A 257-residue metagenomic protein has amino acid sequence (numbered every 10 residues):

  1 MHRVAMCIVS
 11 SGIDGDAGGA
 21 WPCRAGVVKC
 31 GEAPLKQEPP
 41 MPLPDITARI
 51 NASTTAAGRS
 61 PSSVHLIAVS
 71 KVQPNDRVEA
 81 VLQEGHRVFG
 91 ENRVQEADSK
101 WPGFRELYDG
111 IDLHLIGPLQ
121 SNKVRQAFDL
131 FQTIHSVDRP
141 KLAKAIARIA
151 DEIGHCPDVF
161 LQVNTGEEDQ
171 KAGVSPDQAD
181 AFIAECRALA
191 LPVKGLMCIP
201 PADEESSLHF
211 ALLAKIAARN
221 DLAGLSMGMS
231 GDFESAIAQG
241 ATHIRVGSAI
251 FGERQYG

Functional and structural regions predicted by a protein language model:
M1-I13: Extreme N-terminal basic, low-complexity initiation segments that serve as generic localization/processing leaders
C7, C30-G31: N-terminal polybasic/positive-inside topogenic patches
S11, P34-Q37: Composition-driven detection of intrinsically disordered, low-complexity segments
K36-A223, M229-G231, I237-Q239, E253: Conserved alpha/beta-domain cores
I237-G257: Short, basic/aromatic-enriched C-terminal tail that caps enzymatic domains
